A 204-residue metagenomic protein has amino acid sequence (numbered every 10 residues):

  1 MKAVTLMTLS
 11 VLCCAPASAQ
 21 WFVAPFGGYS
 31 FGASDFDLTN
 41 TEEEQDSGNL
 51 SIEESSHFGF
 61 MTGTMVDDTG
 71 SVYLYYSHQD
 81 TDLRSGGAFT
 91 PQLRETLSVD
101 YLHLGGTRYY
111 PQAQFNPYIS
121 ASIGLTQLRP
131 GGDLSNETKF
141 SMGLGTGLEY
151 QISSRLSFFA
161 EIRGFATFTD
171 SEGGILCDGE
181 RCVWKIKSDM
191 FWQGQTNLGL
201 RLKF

Functional and structural regions predicted by a protein language model:
M1-Q20: Cleavable N-terminal export/targeting peptides
A19-V66, V72, Q193-F204: Short glycine/proline- and aromatic-enriched beta-strand/turn motifs that initiate or cap beta-hairpins
F31, M61-M142, Y150-I152, F191-F204: Gram-negative (and chloroplast) outer-membrane scaffold detector with strong preference for beta-barrel transmembrane
D35-T39, G48, R84-A88, D133 (+1 more regions): Outer-membrane beta-barrel and related beta-rich outer-membrane complex signature in Gram-negative bacteria
F36, S153-F204: Predominantly the C-terminal beta-signal and adjacent terminal strand-loop region of outer-membrane beta-barrel
N40-Q45, A88-E95, S135-K139, I175-C182: Flexible, surface-exposed loop regions and adjacent strand-edge segments of Gram-negative outer-membrane beta-barrel
G63, G145-G147, S157-F159: Short, conserved structural micro-motifs that define repeat-unit consensus positions and nucleotide-binding loops
